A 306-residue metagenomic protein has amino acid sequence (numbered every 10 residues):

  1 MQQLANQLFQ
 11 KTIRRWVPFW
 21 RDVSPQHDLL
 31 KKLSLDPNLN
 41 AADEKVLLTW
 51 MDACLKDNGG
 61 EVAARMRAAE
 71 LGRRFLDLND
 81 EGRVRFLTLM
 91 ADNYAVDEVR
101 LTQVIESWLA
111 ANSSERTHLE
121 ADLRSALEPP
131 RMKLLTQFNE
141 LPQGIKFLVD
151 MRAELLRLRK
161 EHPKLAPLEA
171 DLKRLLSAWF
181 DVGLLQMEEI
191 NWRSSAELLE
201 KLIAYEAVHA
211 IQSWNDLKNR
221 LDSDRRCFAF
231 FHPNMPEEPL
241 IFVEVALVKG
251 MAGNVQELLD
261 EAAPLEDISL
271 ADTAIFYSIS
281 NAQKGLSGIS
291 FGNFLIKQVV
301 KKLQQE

Functional and structural regions predicted by a protein language model:
M1-E306: Extended, composition-driven regions rather than compact fold-specific motifs
